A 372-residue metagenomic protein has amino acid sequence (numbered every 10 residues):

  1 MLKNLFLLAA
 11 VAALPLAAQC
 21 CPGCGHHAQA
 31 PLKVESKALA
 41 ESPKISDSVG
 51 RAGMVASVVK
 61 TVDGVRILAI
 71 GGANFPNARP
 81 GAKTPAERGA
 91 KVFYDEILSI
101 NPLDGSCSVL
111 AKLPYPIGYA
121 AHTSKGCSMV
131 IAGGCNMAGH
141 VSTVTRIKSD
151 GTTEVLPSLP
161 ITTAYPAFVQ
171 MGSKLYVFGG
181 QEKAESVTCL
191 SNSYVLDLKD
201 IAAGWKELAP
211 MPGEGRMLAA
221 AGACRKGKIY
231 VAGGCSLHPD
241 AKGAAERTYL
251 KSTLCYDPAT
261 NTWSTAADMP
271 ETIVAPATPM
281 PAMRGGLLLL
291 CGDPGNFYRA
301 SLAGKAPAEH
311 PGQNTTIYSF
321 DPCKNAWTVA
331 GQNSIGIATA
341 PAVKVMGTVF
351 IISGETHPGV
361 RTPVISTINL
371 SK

Functional and structural regions predicted by a protein language model:
M1-L8: Sec-dependent signal peptide recognition, specifically the positively charged N-region followed immediately by
A9-A18: Hydrophobic h-region of N-terminal signal peptides that target proteins for export in Gram-negative bacteria
C20-K372: Kelch-like beta-propeller repeat domains
